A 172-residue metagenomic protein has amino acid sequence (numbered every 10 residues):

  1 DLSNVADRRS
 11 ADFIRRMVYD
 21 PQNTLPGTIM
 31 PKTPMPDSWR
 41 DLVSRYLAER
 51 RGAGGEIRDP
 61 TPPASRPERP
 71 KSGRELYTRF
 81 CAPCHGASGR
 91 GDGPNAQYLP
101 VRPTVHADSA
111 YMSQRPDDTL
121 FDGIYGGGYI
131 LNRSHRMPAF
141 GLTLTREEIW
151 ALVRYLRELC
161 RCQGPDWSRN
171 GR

Functional and structural regions predicted by a protein language model:
D1-A48, Y98-R157: Extracytoplasmic electron-transfer domains, predominantly the class I c-type cytochrome c fold
E49-L76, D166-R172: Electrostatic cytochrome c docking/interface patches
L76-Y77, F140: Conserved short C-terminal alpha-helix that flanks the catalytic cleft of nucleotide-sugar-dependent
C81-C84: Short cysteine clusters
A87-S88: Cys/His-rich metal-chelating microdomains
D92-P94: Short Cys/His-rich "knuckle" micro-motifs
A96-Q97, P165: Short amphipathic alpha-helical segments
P103, T145-R146, G164-R172: Contiguous, function-dense segments enriched for cysteine-driven chemistry and partner/ligand-binding capacity
